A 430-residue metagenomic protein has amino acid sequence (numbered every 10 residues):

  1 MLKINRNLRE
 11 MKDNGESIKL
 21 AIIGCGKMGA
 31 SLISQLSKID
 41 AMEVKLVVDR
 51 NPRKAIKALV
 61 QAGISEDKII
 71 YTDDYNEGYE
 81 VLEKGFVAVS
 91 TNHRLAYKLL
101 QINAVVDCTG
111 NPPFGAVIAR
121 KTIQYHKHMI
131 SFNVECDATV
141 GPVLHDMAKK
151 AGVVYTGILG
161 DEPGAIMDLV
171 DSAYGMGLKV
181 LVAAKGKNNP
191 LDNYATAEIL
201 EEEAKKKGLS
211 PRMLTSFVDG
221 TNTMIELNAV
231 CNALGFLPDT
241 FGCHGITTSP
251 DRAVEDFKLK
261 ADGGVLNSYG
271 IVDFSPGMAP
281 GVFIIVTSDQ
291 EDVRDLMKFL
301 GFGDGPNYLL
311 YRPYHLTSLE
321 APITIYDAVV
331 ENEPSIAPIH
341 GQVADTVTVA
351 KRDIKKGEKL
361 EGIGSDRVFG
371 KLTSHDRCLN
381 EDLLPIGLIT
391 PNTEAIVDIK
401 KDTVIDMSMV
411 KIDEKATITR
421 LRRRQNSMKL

Functional and structural regions predicted by a protein language model:
M1-A119: N-terminal glycine-/serine-/threonine-rich beta1-alpha1-beta2 phosphate-ribose binding loop of Rossmann-like
M1-M11, E202-L430: C-terminal catalytic/substrate-binding lobe primarily of soluble NAD(P)-dependent oxidoreductases
S37-E43, L100-N103, I123-I130, A148-Y155: Short, surface-exposed connector motifs at secondary-structure boundaries
R50-P52, R94, G110-N111, N133-D137 (+4 more regions): Short, ordered loop/turn segments at secondary-structure junctions
L59-V60, G141-L144, M167-V170, K185 (+4 more regions): Short acidic, glycine/serine/threonine-rich loops at helix termini
T109-Y125, F132-V153, L159: Rossmann-fold NAD(P)-binding glycine/threonine-rich loop
A148-G152, T156-V218: Rossmann-like NAD(P)H-binding beta-loop-alpha module
